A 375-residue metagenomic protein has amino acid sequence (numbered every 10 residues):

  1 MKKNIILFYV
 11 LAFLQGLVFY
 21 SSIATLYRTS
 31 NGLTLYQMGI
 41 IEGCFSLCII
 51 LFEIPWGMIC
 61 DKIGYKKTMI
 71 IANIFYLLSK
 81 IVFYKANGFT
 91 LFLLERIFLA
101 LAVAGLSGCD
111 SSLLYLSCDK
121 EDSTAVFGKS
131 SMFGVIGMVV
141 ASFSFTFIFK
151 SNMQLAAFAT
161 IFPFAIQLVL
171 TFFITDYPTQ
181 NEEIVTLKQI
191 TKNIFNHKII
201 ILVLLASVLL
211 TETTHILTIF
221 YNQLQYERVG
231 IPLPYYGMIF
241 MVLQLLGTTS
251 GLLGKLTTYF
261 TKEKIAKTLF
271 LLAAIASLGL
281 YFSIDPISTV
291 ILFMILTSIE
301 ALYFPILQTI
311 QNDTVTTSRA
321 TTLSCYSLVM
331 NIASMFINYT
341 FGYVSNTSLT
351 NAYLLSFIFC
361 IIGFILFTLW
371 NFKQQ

Functional and structural regions predicted by a protein language model:
M1-K2, T175-A206: Juxtamembrane intracellular "pre-TM" segments in multi-pass secondary transporters
M1-L51, I199-M241, S327: Helix-loop boundary and gating motifs at the non-cytosolic
I50-N87: Conserved MFS/SLC helix-loop-helix module at the cytosolic interface between two early adjacent transmembrane helices
E53-G64, F149, T249-K262, S345: Helix-to-loop junctions at the C-terminal end of transmembrane segments in multipass secondary transporters
I74-G88, L271-I284: C-terminal ends and interior cores of transmembrane alpha-helices in multi-pass membrane transporters/permeases
I97-G134: Cytoplasmic helix-loop-helix junction between adjacent transmembrane helices in 12-TM secondary transporters
T160-I184, L369-Q375: Helix-loop junctions on the cytosolic side of multi-pass membrane transporters, especially the intracellular loop
K264-F304: C-terminal transmembrane helical hairpin of 12-TM major facilitator-type secondary transporters
